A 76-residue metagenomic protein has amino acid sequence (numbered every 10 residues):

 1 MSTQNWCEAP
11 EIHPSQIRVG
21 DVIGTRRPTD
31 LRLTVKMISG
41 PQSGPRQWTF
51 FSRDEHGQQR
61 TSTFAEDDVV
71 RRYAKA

Functional and structural regions predicted by a protein language model:
M1-V19: Mixed-charge, Lys/Arg-rich low-complexity intrinsically disordered regions
S2-C7, F51-A76: Intrinsically disordered, low-complexity, charged/polar segments
T29-F64: Basic/aromatic-rich interaction segments and small domains that mediate binding to polyanionic partners
